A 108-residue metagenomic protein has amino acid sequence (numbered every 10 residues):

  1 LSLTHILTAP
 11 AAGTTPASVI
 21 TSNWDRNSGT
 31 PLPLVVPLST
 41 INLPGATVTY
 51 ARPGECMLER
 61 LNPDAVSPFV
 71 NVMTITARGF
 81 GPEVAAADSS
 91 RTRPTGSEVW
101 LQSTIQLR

Functional and structural regions predicted by a protein language model:
L1-R108: Terminal alpha-helical segments
